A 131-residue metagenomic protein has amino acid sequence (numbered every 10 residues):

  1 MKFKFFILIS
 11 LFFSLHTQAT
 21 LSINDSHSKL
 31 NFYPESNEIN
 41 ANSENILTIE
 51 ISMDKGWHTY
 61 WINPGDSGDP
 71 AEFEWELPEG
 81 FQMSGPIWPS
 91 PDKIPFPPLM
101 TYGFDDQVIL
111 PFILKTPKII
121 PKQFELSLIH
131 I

Functional and structural regions predicted by a protein language model:
K4-S14: Sec-dependent N-terminal signal peptides
Q18-I129: Extracellular/lumen-exposed scaffold segments
